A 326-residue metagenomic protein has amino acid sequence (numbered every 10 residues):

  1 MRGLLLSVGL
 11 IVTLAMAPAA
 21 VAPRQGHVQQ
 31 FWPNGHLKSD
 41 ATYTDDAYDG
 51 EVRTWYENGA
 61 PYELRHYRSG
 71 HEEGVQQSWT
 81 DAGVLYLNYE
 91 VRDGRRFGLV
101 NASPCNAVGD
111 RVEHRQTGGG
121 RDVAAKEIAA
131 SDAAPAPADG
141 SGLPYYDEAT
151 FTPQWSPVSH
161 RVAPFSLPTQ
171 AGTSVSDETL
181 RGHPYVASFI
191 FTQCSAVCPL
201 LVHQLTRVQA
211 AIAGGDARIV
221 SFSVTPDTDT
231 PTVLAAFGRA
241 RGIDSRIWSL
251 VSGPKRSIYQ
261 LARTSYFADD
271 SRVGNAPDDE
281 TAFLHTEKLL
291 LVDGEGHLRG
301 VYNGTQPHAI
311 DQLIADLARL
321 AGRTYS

Functional and structural regions predicted by a protein language model:
G3-L4, G9-A130: Glycine/tyrosine- and acidic-biased, solvent-exposed loop/turn segments at the edges of beta-strands
T13, E113-P164, T324-S326: N-terminal targeting signals for export/organelle localization
R24-Q25, A47-D49, E72, H160-V162 (+2 more regions): Short, small/polar residue-rich loop motifs at catalytic or cofactor-binding pockets
V175-L205: Short active-site neighborhood of thiol/selenol oxidoreductases, capturing the structured segment around
V186-A187, I219, L289: Hydrophobic beta-strand anchors of alpha/beta hydrolase catalytic cores
L200-L261: Structural microenvironment flanking redox-active thiols in thiol-disulfide oxidoreductases
R246-W248, R263-R272, L284-L290: Structural micro-motif
G274-S326: Thiol-/selenol-based redox modules, centered on thioredoxin-like and closely related oxidoreductase domains
